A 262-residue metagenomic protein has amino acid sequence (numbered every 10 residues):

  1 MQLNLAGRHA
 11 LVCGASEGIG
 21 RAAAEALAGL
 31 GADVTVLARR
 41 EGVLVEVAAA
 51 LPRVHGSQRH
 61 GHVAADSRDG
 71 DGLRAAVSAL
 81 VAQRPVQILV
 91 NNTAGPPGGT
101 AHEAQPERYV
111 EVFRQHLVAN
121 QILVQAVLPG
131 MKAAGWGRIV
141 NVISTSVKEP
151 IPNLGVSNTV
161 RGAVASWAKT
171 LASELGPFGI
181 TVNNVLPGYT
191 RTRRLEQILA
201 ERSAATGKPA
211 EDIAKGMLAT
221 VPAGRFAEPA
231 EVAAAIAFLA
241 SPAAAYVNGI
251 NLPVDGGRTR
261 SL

Functional and structural regions predicted by a protein language model:
N4, W136, A223-V254, T259: C-terminal substrate-recognition "lid" of short-chain dehydrogenase/reductases
H9, S16-E17: Conserved glycine-rich cofactor-binding loop
R53-G70: Rossmann-fold cofactor-recognition segment
T100-F113, I139, M217: Substrate-binding pocket helix/loop in short-chain dehydrogenase/reductase
P129, S173-E174, A245: Alpha-helical segment proximal to the catalytic Tyr-Lys
V140-V164, A168-P177, Y189-T190: Catalytic loop of short-chain dehydrogenase/reductase
G176, T181, V247-G249: Short, small/polar-rich loop/turn modules that mediate ligand/substrate recognition or access, typified
